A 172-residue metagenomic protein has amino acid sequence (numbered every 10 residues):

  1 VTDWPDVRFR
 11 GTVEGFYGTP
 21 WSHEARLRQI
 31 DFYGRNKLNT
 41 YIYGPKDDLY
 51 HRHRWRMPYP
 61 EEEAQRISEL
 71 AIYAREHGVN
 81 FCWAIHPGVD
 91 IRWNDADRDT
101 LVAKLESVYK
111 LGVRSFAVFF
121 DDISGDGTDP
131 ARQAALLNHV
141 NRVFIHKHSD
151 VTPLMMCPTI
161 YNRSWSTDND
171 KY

Functional and structural regions predicted by a protein language model:
V1-K104, K110-R114: Feature activates predominantly on carbohydrate-active enzymes
F16, I123-Y172: Catalytic-core regions of glycoside hydrolase
Y43-G44, A84, F119-D121, C157: Generic beta-strand/beta-sheet core signal
A74, T100-A117, D121-T128, R132 (+2 more regions): Hydrophobic or amphipathic alpha-helical targeting/insertion segments
